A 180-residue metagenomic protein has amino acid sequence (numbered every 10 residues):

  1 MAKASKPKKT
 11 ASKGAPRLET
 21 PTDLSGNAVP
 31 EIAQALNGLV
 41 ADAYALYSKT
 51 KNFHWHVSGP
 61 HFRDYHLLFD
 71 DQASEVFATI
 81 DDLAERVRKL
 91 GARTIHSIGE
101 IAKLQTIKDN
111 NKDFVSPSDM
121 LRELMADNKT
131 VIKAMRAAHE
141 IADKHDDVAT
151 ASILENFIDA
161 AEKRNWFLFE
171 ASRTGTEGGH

Functional and structural regions predicted by a protein language model:
M1-R17, E177-H180: Polybasic, lysine-enriched low-complexity intrinsically disordered terminal tails
A2, R86-S97, D127-T130, A134 (+1 more regions): Alpha-helix capping/hinge segments and adjacent helical runs
G14-L39, P117: Disorder-to-helix initiation segments
P16-E19, Q105-N110, D127, I153 (+1 more regions): Phosphate/pyrophosphate-binding loop motifs in nucleotide- or prenyl diphosphate-using proteins
L24-E31, L46-D71, A138-A149: Helix-loop segments that flank and shape redox-cofactor active sites
V40, Y47, H54, A73 (+6 more regions): A structural signal for well-ordered alpha-helices, especially hydrophobic packing surfaces of coiled-coils
V57, H61-E100: Conserved alpha-helical segments that form or flank metal/cofactor-binding pockets of metalloenzymes
E85, G99-N156: Acidic/histidine-rich alpha-helical segments that form the ligand environment of transition-metal centers
